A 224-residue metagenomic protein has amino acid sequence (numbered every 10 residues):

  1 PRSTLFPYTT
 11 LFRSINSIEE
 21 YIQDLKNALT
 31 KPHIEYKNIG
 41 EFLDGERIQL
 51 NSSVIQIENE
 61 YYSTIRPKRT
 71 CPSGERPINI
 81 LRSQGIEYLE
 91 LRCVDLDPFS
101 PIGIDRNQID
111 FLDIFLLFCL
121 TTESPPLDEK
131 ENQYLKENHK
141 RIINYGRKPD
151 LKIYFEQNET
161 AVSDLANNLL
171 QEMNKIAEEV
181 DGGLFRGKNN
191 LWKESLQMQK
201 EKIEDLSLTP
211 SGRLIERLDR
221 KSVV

Functional and structural regions predicted by a protein language model:
P1-T10, V223: Single conserved hydrophobic/aromatic residue that forms the stacking wall/gate of nucleotide- or nucleobase-binding
R2, I102-I104: Short, contiguous acidic/charged loop-to-helix segments that flank catalytic cores in large enzymes
P7-I80, R92, P101, P126-Q133 (+1 more regions): Loop-rich catalytic cores of soluble enzymes, especially ATP-dependent carboxylate-amine ligases and other
P67, C71, S100, T121 (+3 more regions): Intrinsically disordered or highly flexible coil/loop and linker segments, enriched in small and charged/polar residues
S83-E87: Core structural elements
C93-F99, R106-P126: C-terminal, active-site-flanking charged/polar segments
L116-Y145: Flexible helix-coil linker/hinge segments at domain or subdomain boundaries
K140-V224: Cationic, histidine-enriched alpha-helical/coil surfaces that engage anionic ligands
